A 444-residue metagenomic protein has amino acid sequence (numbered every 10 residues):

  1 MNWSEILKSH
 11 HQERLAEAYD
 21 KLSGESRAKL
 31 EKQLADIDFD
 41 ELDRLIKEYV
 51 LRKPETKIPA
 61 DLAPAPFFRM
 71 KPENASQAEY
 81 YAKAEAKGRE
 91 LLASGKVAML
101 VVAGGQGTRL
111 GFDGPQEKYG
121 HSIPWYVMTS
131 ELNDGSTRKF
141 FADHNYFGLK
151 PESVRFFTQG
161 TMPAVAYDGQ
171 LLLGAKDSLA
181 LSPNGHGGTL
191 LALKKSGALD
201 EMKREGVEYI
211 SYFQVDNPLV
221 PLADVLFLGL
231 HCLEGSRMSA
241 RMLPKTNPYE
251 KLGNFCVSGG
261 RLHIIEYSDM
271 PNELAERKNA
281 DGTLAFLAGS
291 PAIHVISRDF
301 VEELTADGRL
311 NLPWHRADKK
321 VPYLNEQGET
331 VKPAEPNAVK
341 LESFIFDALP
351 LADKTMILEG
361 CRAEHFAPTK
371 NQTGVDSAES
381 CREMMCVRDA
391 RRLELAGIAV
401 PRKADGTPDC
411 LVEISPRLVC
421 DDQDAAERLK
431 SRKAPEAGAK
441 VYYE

Functional and structural regions predicted by a protein language model:
M1, S178, S182, I265-N272: Compositionally biased, low-hydrophobicity segments enriched in charged and small polar residues
M1-N2, K278: Short amphipathic beta-strand starts and helix->beta connectors
W3-R155, G174-A192, L199-D200, R204 (+3 more regions): N-terminal glycine-rich phosphate-binding loop and ensuing alpha1 helix
E73-Q77, A93-V97, L132, G185-T189 (+4 more regions): Short linear motifs at secondary-structure transitions and domain/linker junctions
G104, V215, I296: Single, functionally critical "micro-switch" positions that shape active/binding sites and transmembrane helices
T129, T158-G160, E359-C361: A general secondary-structure junction signal
P151-E250: Conserved beta-loop-beta/alpha segment of the NTase-like Rossmann-fold superfamily that binds/positions NTPs
G206-S211, L219-A223, L228-K403: Catalytic core of tubulin tyrosine ligase-like
